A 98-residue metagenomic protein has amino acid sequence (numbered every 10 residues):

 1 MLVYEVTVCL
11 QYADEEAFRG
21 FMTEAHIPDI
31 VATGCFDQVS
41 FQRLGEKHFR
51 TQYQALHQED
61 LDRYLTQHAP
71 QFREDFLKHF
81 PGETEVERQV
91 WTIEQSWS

Functional and structural regions predicted by a protein language model:
L2-C9, Q38-H68: Short, well-ordered beta-strand segments in beta-rich or mixed alpha/beta enzyme and ligand-binding folds
Y12-D14, H57-E59, E94: Feature marks short, surface-exposed loop/turn motifs that line or immediately flank catalytic pockets and channel
D14-Q38: Short amphipathic alpha-helical segments
E16-F18, L61-R63, S98: Short acidic, gly/pro-rich beta-turn/loop elements at beta-sheet edges and active-site/ligand-binding grooves
T23, H68-P70: Short intrinsically disordered coil segments
D37-R50, D75-S98: Glycine-rich beta-strand-turn "strand-cap" elements at beta-sheet edges
